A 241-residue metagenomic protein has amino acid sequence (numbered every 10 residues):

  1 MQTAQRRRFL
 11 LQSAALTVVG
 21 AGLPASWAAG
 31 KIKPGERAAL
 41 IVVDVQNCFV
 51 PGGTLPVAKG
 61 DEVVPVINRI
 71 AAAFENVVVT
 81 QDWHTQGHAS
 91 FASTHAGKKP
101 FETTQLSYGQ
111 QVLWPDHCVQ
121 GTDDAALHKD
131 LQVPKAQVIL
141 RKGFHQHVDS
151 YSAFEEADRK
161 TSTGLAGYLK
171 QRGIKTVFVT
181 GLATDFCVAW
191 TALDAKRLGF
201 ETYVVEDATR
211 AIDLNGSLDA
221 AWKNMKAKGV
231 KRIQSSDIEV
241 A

Functional and structural regions predicted by a protein language model:
M1-T17: N-terminal secretory signal peptides and thylakoid transit peptides that target proteins across membranes
W27-G143, Q171, K175, R197-V204 (+1 more regions): Active-site acidic carboxylates
T85-A89, V148-D149, C187-V188: Short catalytic/ligand-binding loop motif for oxyanion handling, primarily in non-cytosolic enzymes, centered on
V133-Y168: Histidine/lysine/aspartate-rich catalytic loop segments that bind and position anionic ligands
I174-W190, V204-R210: Glycine-rich anion-binding loop/nest that anchors nucleotide
A189-R197: Histidine-anchored nucleotide/phosphate-binding helix
